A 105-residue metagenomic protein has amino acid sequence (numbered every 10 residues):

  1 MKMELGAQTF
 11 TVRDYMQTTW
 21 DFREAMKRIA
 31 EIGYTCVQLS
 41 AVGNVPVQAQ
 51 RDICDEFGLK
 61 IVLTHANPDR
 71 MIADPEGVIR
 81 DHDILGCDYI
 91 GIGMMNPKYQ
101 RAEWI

Functional and structural regions predicted by a protein language model:
M1-Y89: N-terminal pre-domain/capping segments
T19-F22, R101-I105: Flexible, glycine- and charge-enriched loops at secondary-structure boundaries
I84-E103: Active-site groove signature of glycoside hydrolases
